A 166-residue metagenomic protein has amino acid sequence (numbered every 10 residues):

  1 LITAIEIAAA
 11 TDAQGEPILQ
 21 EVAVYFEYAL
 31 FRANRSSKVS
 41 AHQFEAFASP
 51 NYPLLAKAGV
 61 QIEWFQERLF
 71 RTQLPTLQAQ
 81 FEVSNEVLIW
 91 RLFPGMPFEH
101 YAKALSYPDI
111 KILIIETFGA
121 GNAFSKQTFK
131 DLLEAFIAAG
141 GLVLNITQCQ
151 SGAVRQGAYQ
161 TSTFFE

Functional and structural regions predicted by a protein language model:
T3-I7, A29, L54, K103 (+1 more regions): Alpha-helical scaffold segments in soluble metabolic enzymes
I5-E45: A charged, well-structured terminal subsegment
A8, D12-G15, P50-L54, G59-Q61 (+1 more regions): Short, surface-exposed, polar/charged, turn-prone segments marking secondary-structure boundaries
T11-I18, A23-V24, F47, A79-V83 (+2 more regions): Solvent-exposed alpha-helices and their adjacent loops that cap or buttress functional pockets in soluble metabolic
Q20-E27, R91, E116, I146-T147: Short beta-strand segments
A29, P94, Q150: Short, glycine/serine-rich, charged loops/turns that create anion-binding and catalytic segments at active sites
R32-A120, S125-K126: Accessory alpha-helical/coil subdomains and C-terminal extensions that flank or cap enzyme catalytic cores
A120-E166: C-terminal non-catalytic interaction/assembly regions of soluble proteins
